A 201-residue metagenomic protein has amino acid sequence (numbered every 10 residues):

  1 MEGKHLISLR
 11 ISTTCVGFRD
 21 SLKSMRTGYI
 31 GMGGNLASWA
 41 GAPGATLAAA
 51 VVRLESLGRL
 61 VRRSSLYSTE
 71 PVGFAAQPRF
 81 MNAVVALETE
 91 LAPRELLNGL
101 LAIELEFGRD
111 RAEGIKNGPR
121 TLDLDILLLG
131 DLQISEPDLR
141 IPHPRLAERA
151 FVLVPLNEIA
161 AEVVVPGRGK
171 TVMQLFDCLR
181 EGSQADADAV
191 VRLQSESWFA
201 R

Functional and structural regions predicted by a protein language model:
L9-I11: Ser/Thr/Pro/Gly-rich low-complexity, intrinsically disordered segments
L22, R26-M32, L36-T121, G130-D131: Nucleotide and nucleotide-moiety/phosphate-recognizing core
V72-R79, L91-N98, A102-R201: Flexible, gly/pro- and Lys/Arg-enriched active-site loops
